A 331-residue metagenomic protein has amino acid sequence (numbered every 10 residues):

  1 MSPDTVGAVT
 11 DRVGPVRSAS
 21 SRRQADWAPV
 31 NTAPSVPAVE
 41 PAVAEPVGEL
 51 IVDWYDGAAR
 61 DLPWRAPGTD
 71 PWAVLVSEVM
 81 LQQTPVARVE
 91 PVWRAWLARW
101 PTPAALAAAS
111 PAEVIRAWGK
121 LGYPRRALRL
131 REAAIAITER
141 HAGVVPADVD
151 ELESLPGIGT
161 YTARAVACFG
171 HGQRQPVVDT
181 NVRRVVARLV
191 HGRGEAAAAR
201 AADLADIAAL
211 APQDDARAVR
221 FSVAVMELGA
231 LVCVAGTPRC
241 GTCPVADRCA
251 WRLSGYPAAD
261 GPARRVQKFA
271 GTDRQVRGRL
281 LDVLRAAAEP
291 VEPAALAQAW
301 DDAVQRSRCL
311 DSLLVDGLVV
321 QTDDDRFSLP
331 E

Functional and structural regions predicted by a protein language model:
E49-R277, R285-A294, A299-V304: Catalytic cores of DNA base-excision repair glycosylases
W300-L314: Short amphipathic alpha-helical interaction segments
L314-F327: A short, conserved structural fragment
